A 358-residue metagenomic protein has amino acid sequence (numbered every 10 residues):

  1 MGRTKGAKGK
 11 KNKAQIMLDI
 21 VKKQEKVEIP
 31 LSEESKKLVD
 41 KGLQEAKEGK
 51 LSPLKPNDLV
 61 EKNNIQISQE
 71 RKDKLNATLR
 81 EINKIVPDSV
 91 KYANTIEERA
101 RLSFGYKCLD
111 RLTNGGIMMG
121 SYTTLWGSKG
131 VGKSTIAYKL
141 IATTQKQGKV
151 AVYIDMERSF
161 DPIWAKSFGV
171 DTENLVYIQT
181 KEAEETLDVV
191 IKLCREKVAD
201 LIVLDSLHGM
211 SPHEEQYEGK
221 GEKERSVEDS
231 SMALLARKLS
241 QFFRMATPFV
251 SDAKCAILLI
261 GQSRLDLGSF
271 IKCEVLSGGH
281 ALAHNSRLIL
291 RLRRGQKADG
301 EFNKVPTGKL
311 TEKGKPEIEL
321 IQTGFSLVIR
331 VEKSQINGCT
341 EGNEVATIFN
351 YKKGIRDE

Functional and structural regions predicted by a protein language model:
M1-K23, E61, I65, C273: Arg/Lys-rich, low-complexity, intrinsically disordered N-terminal tails that contact nucleic acids
R3, N64-N174, I178, L187-R195: The Walker A/P-loop phosphate-binding site
K23, E61-T78, S103, E344-E358: NTP-binding/hydrolysis catalytic cores, primarily Walker-type P-loop NTPases
Q24-K62: Short linear interaction segments
Y122-T124, V150, D200-V203, A256-L258: Residue-level preference for the first positions of well-ordered beta-strands
F160, M210-S211, D266: Catalytic P-loop NTPase motifs of RecA-like helicase/translocase cores
T180-C255: Phosphate-binding/switch loop-helix module in NTP-utilizing enzymes
L193, M232-R356: Phosphate-binding/switch region of NTP-binding enzymes
